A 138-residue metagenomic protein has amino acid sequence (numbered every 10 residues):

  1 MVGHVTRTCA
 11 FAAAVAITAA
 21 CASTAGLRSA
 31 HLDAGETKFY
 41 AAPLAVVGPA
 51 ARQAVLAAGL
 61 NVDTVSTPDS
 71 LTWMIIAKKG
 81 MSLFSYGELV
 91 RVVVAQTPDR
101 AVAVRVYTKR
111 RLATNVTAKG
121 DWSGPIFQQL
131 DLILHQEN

Functional and structural regions predicted by a protein language model:
M1-A10: Bacterial N-terminal signal peptides that target proteins for export
A13: Flanking scaffold residues of small Cys/His-coordinated metal-binding clusters
I17-A20: C-terminal motif of bacterial Sec signal peptides marking the signal peptidase cleavage site
A22-N138: Ser/Thr-rich, low-complexity intrinsically disordered terminal regions
